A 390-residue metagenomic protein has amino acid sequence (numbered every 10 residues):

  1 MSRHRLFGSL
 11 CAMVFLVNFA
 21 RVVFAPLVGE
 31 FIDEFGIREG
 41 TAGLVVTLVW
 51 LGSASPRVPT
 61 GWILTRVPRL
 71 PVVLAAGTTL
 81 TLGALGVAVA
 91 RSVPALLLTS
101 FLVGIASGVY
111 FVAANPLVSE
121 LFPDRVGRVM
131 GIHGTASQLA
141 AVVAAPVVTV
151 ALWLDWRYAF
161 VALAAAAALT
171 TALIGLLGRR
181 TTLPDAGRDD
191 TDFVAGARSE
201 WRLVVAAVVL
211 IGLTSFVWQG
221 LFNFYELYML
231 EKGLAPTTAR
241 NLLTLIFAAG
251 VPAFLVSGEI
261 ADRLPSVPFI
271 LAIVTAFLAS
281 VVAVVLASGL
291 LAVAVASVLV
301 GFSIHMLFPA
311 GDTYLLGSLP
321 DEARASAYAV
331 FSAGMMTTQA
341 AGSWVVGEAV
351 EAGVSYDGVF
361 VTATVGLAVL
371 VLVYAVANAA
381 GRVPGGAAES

Functional and structural regions predicted by a protein language model:
A25, W201-F254, G258: Extracytoplasmic gate region of multi-pass secondary transporters
G36, P68, G86-P94, P123 (+2 more regions): Helix-breaking motifs and short loop linkers at transmembrane-helix boundaries and internal kinks in secondary membrane
P56-P68, A253-P265, E351: Helix-to-loop junctions at the C-terminal end of transmembrane segments in multipass secondary transporters
P71-G86, P268-A283: Structural signature of the two symmetry-related core transmembrane helices
T99-L139: Cytoplasmic helix-loop-helix junction between adjacent transmembrane helices in 12-TM secondary transporters
D124, I132-T182: Helix-loop-helix hairpin linking two adjacent transmembrane segments in secondary transporters
L152-A165, G347-L367: A membrane-interface helix-boundary motif in multi-pass transporters
S318-V354, A363: A late C-terminal transmembrane helix in Major Facilitator Superfamily
